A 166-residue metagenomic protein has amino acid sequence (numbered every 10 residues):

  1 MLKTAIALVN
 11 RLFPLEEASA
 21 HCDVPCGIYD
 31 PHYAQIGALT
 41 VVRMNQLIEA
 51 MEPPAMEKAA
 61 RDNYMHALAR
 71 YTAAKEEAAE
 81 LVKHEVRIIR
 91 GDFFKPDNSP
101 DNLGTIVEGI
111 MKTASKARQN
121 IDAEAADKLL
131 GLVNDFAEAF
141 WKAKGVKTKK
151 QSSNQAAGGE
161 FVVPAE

Functional and structural regions predicted by a protein language model:
M1-L68, N98, N102-L130, A143-A156: N-terminal intrinsically disordered, cationic/polar leader segments that include organellar targeting peptides
V42, E80-K83, R87, N134-W141: Structural signal for well-ordered, non-membrane alpha-helices
N45, T72-K75, R90: Functionally constrained cores in energy, signaling, and assembly domains
R61-E85: Alpha-helical segments in soluble extracytoplasmic regions
T72-E76, I110, V133-A137: Short amphipathic alpha-helical coiled-coil/interface segments
E85-P100: Short, solvent-exposed, charged loop/turn and helix-capping segments that join or cap alpha-helices on peripheral
G91-F94, A139-E166: OB-fold and OB-like single-stranded nucleic-acid-recognition modules and their adjacent interaction interfaces
